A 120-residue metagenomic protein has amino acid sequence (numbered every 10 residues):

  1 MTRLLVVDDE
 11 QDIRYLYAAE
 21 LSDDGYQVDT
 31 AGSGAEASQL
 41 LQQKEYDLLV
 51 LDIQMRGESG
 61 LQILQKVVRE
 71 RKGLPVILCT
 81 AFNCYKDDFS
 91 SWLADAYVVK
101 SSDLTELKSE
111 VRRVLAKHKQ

Functional and structural regions predicted by a protein language model:
R14, R56: The feature encodes the CheY-like receiver
Y15-D23: Charged docking surfaces used in two-component/phosphorelay signaling
T30-L48: Acidic, metal-coordinating helix/loop segments flanking the phosphotransfer/catalytic sites of two-component signaling
S33, S59-Q62: Acidic catalytic/metal-coordinating carboxylates
Q39, L61-K72: Short amphipathic alpha-helix used as the core "switch/output" element in two-component signaling
D52: Active-site residues of response regulator receiver
Q62, F82-K100, T105-S109: Alpha4 helix (beta4-alpha4-beta5 surface) of REC/receiver domains from two-component response regulators
